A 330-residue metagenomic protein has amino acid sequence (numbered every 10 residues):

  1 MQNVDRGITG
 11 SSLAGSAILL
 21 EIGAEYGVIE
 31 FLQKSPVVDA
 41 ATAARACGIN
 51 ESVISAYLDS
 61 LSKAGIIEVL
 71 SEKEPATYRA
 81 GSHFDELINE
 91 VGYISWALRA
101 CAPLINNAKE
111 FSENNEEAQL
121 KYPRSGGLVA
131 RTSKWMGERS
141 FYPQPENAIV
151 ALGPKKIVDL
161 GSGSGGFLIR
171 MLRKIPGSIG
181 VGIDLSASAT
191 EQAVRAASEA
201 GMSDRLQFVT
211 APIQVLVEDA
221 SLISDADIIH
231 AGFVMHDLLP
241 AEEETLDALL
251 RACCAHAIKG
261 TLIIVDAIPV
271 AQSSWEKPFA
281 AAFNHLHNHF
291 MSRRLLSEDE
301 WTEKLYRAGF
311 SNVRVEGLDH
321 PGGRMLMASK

Functional and structural regions predicted by a protein language model:
M1-L104: N-terminal accessory segments
M136-K155: Conserved alpha-helix/loop element of class I SAM-dependent methyltransferases that forms part of the SAM/SAH-binding
G153-G163: Conserved class I S-adenosyl-L-methionine
S164-P176: Conserved SAM-binding loop of SAM-dependent methyltransferases across substrates and taxa, primarily the Class I
S186-S188: Conserved SAM/SAH-binding beta-strand->alpha-helix loop
A193-V194: Conserved SAM-binding loop
L238-A252: A short, conserved alpha-helix within the catalytic core of class I
V265-A308, N312-E316: C-terminal alpha-helical "lid/dimerization" subdomain adjacent to the S-adenosyl-L-methionine
